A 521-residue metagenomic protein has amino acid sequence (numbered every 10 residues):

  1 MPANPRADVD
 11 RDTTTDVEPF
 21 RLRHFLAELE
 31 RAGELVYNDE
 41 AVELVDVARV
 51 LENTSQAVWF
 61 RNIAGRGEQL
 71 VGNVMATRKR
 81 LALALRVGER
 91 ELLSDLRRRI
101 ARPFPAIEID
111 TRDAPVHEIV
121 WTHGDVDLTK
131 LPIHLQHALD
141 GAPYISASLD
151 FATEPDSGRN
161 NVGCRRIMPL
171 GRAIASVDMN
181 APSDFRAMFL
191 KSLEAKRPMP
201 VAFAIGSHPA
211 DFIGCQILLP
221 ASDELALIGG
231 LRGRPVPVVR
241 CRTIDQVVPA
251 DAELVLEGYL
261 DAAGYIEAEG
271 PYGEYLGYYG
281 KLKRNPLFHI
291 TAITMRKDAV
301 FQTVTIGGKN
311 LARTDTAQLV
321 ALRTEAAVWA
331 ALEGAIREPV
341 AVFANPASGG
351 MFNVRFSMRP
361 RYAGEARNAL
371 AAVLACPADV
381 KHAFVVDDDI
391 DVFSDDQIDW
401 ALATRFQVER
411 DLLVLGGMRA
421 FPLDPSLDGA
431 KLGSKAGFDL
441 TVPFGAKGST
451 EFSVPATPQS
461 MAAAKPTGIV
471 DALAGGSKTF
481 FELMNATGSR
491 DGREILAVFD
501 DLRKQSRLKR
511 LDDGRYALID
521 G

Functional and structural regions predicted by a protein language model:
P2-P271, G277-L287, T291-M461, E482-A486: Extended, highly charged
L332, V373, L473, F499-L502: Hydrophobic C-terminal alpha-helix "anchor/cap" residues
T450-I469, D491-E494, G514-G521: Short alpha-helical segments that sit at the start of domains
D471-E482, R490: Short capping segments at the starts of secondary-structure elements
S489-D501: Short amphipathic alpha-helical interaction segments
D500-G521: Charged low-complexity interaction tracts in eukaryotic proteins
